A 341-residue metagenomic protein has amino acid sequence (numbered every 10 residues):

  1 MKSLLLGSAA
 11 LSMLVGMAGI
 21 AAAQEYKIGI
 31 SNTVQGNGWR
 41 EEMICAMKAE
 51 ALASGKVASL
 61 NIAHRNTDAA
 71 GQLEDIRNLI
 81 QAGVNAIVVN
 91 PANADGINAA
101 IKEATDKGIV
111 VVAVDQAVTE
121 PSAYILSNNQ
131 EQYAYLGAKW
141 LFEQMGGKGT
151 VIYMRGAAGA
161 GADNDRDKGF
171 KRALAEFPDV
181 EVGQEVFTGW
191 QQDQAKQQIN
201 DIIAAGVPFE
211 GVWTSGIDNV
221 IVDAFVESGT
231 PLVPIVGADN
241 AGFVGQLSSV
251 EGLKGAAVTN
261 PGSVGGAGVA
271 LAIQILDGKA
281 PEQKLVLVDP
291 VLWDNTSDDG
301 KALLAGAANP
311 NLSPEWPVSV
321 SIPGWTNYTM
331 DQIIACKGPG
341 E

Functional and structural regions predicted by a protein language model:
M17-A23: Sec/Tat signal peptide C-region and signal peptidase I cleavage site
E25-Y26, A173, L271-E341: Hinge/cleft segment of the Venus flytrap/periplasmic-binding protein
K27-E50, S54, L60-E74, V84 (+4 more regions): Extracytoplasmic "Venus flytrap"
I28, Q72, L126-V151, D165 (+3 more regions): Hydrophobic alpha-helical segments within soluble ligand-binding/sensing domains
W39-A53, Y133-G137, G161-V180, Q198: Short, solvent-exposed amphipathic alpha-helices that sit in or adjacent to ligand/effector-binding or catalytic
A51-R65, T150-Y153, L174-Q192: Short beta-strand elements in bilobed, periplasmic/extracellular small-molecule ligand-binding domains
R77, N85-T105, F170, T188-L247 (+1 more regions): Hydrophobic alpha-helical
A94-Q132, T150, A241-K254: Flexible loop/hinge segments that line or gate small-molecule binding clefts
